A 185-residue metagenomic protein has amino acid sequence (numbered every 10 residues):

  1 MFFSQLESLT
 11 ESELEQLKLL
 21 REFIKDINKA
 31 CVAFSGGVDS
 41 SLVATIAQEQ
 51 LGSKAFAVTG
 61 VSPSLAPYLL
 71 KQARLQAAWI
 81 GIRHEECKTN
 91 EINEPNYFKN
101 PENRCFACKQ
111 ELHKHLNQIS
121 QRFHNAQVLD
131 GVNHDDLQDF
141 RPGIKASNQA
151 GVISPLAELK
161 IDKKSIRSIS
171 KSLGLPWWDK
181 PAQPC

Functional and structural regions predicted by a protein language model:
M1-S172: ATP-dependent adenylation/nucleotidyltransferase module used to activate substrates
D162, K171-C185: Histidine/lysine/aspartate-rich catalytic loop segments that bind and position anionic ligands
